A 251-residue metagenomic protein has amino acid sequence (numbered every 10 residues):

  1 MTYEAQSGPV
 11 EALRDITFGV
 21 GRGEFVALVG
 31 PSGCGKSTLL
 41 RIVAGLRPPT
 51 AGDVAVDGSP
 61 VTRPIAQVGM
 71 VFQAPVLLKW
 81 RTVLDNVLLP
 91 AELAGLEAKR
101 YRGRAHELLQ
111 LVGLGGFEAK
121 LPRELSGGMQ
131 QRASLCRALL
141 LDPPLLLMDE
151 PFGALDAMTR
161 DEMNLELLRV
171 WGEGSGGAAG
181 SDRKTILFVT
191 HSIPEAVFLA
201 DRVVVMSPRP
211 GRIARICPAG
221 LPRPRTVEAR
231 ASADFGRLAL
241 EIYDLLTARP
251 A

Functional and structural regions predicted by a protein language model:
M1-P194, L199: ABC family nucleotide-binding domain
T2, P222-R223, A248: Active-site/binding-pocket entry motifs
V56, V205-M206: Short hydrophobic beta-strand elements within the C-terminal catalytic ATPase subdomain
R202: Short, glycine/charged-rich "phosphate-handling" switch motifs in NTP-dependent and phosphotransfer domains
M206-L238: Conserved beta-strand-loop-alpha-helix hinge in the C-terminal portion of ABC ATPase nucleotide-binding domains
A239-A251: Extended, non-globular alpha-helical segments
